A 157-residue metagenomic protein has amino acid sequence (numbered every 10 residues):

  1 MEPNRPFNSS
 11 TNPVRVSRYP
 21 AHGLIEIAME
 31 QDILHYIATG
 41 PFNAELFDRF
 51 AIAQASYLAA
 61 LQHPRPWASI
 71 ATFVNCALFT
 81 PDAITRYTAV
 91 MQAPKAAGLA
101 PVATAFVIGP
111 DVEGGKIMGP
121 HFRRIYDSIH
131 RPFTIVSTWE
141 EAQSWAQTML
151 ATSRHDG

Functional and structural regions predicted by a protein language model:
E2-G157: Amphipathic, Lys/Arg-enriched alpha-helical "gate/interface" segment within cytosolic domains that mediates
